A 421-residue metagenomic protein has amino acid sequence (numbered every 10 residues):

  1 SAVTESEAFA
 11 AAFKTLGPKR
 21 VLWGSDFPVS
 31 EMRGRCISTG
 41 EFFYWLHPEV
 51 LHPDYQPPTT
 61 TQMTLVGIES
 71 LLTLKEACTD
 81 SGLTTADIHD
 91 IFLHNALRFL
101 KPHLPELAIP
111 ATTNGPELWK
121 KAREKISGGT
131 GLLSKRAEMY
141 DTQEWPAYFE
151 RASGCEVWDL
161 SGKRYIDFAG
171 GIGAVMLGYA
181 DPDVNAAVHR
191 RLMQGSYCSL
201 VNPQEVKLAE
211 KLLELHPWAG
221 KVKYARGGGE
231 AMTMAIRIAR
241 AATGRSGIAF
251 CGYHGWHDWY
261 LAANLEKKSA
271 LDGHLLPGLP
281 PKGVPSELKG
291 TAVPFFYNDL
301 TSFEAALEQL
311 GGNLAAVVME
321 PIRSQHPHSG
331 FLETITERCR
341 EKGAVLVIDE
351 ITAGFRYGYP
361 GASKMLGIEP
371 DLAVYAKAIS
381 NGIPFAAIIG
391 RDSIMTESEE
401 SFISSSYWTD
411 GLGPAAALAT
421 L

Functional and structural regions predicted by a protein language model:
S1-A108: H/E-rich (His + Asp/Glu) clusters that bind or coordinate divalent metals
V21-S25, L346-I348, A373: Hydrophobic faces of well-ordered beta-strands that scaffold small-molecule active sites in alpha/beta enzyme cores
E69-T73, A187, T409-L421: Structural motif of enzymes handling amino- and sulfur-group chemistry
A108-W218, E337, E341: N-terminal glycine-rich, Lys/His-bearing helix-loop that initiates the first secondary-structure elements of many
R151, S199-E205, V222-G229, G252-G255 (+3 more regions): Active-site nucleophile and cofactor-binding loops and adjacent substrate-binding regions of central metabolic enzymes
K207-A315, T336: PLP-dependent aspartate aminotransferase-fold enzymes
S302-A306, P321-V345: Active-site core of PLP-dependent enzymes with the aminotransferase class I/II
G367-S398, T409-A416: Active-site PLP attachment segment
